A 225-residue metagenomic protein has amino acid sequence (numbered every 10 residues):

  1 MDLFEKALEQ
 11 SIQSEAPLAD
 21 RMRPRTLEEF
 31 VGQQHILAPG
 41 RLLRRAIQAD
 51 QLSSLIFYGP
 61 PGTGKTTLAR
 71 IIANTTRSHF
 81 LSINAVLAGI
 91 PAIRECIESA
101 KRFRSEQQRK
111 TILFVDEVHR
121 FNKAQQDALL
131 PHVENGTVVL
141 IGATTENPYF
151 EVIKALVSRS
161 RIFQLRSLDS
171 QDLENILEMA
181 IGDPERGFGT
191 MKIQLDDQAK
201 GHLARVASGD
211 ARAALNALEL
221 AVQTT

Functional and structural regions predicted by a protein language model:
M1-S14, R45-N84, E98-K101, L130-N135: Walker A/P-loop
I12-A38, S82-I83: Dynamic helix-loop-helix/coil hinge segments at AAA+ ATPase domain boundaries and subdomain interfaces
I36-G40, S78-I112, K123: Short glycine-rich substrate-engagement loop in P-loop NTPases that contacts/grips substrate
R44-Q48, V115, H119-S158: Conserved catalytic/switch belt of AAA+ P-loop NTPases
G59-P60, L81-G89, T144-T145, L165: A short hydrophobic beta-strand->loop->alpha-helix junction that borders the nucleotide-binding pocket of P-loop NTPases
N84-V86, R161-E174: Conserved AAA+ ATPase "SRH/arginine-finger" region at the nucleotide-binding site
R159, N175-T190: Conserved AAA+ ATPase "sensor/coupling" helix adjacent to the nucleotide-binding pocket
G201-V206, R212-T225: C-terminal helical "lid" of AAA+/P-loop NTPase domains
